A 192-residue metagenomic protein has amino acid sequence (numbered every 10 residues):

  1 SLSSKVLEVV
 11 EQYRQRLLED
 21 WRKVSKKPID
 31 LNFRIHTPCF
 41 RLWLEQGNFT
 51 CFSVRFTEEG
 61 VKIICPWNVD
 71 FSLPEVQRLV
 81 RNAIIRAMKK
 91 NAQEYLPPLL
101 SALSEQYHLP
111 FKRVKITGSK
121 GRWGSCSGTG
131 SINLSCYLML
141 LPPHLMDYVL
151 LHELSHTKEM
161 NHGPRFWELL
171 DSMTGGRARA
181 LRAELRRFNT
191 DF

Functional and structural regions predicted by a protein language model:
S1-D147, T157-F192: Active-site-proximal or metal-binding-adjacent scaffold patches in catalytic folds
L150: Walker B beta-strand of ABC/ABC-like P-loop ATPase nucleotide-binding domains, specifically the conserved hydrophobic
E153: Walker B catalytic acidic pair
